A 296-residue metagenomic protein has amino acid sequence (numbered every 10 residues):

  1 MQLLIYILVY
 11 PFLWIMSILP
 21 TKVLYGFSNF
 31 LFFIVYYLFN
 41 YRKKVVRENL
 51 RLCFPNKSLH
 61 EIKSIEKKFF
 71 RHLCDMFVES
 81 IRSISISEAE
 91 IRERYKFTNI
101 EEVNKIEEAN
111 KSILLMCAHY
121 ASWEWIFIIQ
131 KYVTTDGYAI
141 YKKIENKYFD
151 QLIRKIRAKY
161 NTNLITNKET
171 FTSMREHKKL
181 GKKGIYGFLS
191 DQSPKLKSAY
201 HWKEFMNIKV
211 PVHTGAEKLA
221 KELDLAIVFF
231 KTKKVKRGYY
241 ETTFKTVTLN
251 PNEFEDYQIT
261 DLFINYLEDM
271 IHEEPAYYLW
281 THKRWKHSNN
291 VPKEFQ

Functional and structural regions predicted by a protein language model:
M1-C117, I153-K155, N161: Membrane-anchoring hydrophobic helices of lipid-metabolizing enzymes
P11, V45, E101, W125 (+3 more regions): Short Gly/charged-rich anion-binding patches and loops
K22, K57, D136-G137, N163 (+2 more regions): Secondary-structure boundary/capping positions in well-ordered alpha/beta enzyme cores
V35, I91, Y141-K142, E204-F205 (+1 more regions): A generic structural signal for short
H60-K67, K105, Y132, K168-Q296: Non-catalytic C-terminal accessory region of glycerolipid acyltransferases and related lyso-lipid remodeling enzymes
A109-E169, K195-E204, I208: Catalytic core of membrane glycerolipid acyltransferases/transacylases, capturing the structured, soluble-facing
